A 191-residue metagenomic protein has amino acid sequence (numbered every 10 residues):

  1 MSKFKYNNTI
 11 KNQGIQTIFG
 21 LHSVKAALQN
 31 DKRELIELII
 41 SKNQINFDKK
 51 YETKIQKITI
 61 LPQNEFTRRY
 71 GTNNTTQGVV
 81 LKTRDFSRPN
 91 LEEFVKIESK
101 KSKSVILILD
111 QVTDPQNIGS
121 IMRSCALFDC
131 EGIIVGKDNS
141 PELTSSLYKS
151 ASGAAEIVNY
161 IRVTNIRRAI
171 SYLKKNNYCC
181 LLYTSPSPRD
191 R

Functional and structural regions predicted by a protein language model:
M1-K100: N-terminal positively charged helical leader segments and presequences
L21, K42, R84, L109-V112 (+2 more regions): Fold-independent oxyanion-binding glycine-rich loops and adjacent beta-strand/coil segments at enzyme active sites
Q29-K32, Y148, S152, R189: A generic structural signal for secondary-structure junctions that act as hinges or helix/strand caps at the edges
N30-D31, K101, N176, S187: Alpha-helix C-cap/termination motif
K96-L182: RNA substrate-binding interface of SAM-dependent RNA methyltransferases
Y183-R191: Single conserved hydrophobic/aromatic residue that forms the stacking wall/gate of nucleotide- or nucleobase-binding
